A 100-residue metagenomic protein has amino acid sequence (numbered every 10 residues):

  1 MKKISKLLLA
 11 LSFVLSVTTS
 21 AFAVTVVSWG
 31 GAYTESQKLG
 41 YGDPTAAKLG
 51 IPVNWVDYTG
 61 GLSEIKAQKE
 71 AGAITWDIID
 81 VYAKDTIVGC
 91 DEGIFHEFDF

Functional and structural regions predicted by a protein language model:
M1-L8: Bacterial N-terminal signal peptides that target proteins for export
L8-L9, A71: Short secondary-structure boundary micro-motifs
L9-S16: Bacterial N-terminal signal peptides
V14, A71-I74, F95: A general structural signal for well-ordered secondary-structure junctions
T18-A23: Sec/Tat signal peptide C-region and signal peptidase I cleavage site
V24-V88: Early extracytoplasmic/lumenal segment of secretory-pathway proteins
Y82-F100: Hinge/lid segment of periplasmic solute-binding proteins
